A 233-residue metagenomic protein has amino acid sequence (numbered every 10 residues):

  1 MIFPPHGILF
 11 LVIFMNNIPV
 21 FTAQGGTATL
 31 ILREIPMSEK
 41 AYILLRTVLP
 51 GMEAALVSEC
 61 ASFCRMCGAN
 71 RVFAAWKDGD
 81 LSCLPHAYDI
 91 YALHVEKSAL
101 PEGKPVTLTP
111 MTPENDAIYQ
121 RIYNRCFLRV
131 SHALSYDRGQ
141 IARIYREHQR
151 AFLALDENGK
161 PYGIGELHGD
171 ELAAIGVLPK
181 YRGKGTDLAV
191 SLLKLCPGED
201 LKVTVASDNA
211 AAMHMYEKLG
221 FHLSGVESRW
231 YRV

Functional and structural regions predicted by a protein language model:
M1-F21, G103-A133: Short amphipathic alpha-helix that is part of the acyltransferase structural core
I2, H6-F10, T47-P105, E227-Y231: Acyl-donor-binding surface of acyltransferase catalytic domains
L11-E59, P161-P179: Conserved donor-binding loop and adjoining core beta-sheet/short helix segment in diverse acyl/aminoacyl transferases
P50-S62, V177, G183-L195, M213-K218: Conserved acetyl-CoA-binding loop-helix of GNAT-fold acetyltransferases
M66-A69, Q149, G198-D200: Short, high-confidence coil segments that cap the C-terminus of an alpha-helix and link into the following beta-strand
V72-A74, L172, L201-V205: Conserved hydrophobic beta-strand within the GNAT/NAT acetyltransferase core sheet that lines the active-site cleft
C126-H168: A mid-sequence, solvent-exposed acidic-amphipathic segment
A189, N209-A212, R229-R232: Short glycine/proline-centered loop/turn elements that form peptide/ligand docking sites
